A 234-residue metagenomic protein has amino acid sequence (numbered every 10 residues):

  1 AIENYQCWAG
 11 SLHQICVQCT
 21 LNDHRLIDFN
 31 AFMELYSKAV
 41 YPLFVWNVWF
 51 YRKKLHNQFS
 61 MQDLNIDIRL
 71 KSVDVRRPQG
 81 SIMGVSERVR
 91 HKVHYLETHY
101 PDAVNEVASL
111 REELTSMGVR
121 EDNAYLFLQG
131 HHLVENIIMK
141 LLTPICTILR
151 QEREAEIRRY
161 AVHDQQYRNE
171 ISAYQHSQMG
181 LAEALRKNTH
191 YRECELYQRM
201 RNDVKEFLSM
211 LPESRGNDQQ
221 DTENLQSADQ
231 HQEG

Functional and structural regions predicted by a protein language model:
A1-G234: Acidic, divalent-metal-binding catalytic cores of TOPRIM and closely related two-metal-ion phosphodiester/pyrophosphate
